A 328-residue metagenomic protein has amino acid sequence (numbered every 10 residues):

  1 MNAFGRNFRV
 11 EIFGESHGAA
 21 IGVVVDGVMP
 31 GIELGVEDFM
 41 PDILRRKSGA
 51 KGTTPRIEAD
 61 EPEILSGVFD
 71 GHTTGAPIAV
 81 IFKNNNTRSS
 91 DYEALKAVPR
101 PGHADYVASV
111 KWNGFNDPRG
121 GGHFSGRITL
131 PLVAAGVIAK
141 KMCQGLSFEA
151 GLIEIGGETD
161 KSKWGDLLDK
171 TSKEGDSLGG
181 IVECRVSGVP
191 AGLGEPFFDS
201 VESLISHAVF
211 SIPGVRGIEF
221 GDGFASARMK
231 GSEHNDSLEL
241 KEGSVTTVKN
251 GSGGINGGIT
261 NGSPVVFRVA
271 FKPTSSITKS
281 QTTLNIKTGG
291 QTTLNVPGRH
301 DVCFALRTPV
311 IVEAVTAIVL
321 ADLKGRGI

Functional and structural regions predicted by a protein language model:
M1-I57: N-terminal, positively charged regions that mediate nucleic acid binding
R9, H17, T274-I328: Internal helix-turn-beta structural module
S16-A19, G175-L178, V182-Q291: Glycine-rich anion/phosphate-binding loop at the beta-strand->alpha-helix junction
A19-G31, G126-A150, D199-H207, S263-T274 (+1 more regions): Alpha-helical support elements that line or immediately flank enzyme active sites and cofactor-binding pockets
D42-P101, D105: Glycine-rich, N-terminal phosphate-binding loop and its surrounding beta-alpha-beta segment
A50-E58, G145-L152, K170-V182, G214-S226 (+1 more regions): Flexible, glycine/charged-enriched surface loops at secondary-structure junctions
A97-G122, T282-H300: Short acidic, glycine/tyrosine-flanked loop/strand segments centered on an H-E-D-like triad
V110-F197, V201: Glycine-rich, mobile lid/loop segments that gate access to catalytic sites or pores
